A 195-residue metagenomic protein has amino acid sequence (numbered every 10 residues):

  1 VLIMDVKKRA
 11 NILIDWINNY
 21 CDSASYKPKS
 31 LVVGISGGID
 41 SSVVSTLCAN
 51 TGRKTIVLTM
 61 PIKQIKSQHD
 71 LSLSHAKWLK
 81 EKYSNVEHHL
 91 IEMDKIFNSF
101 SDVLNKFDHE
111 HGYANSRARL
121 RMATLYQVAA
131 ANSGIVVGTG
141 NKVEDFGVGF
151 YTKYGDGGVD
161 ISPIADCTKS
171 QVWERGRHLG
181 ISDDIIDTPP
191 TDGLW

Functional and structural regions predicted by a protein language model:
V1-F150: ATP-dependent adenylation/nucleotidyltransferase module used to activate substrates
I135-W195: Catalytic subdomain that performs nucleotidyl-dependent activation
